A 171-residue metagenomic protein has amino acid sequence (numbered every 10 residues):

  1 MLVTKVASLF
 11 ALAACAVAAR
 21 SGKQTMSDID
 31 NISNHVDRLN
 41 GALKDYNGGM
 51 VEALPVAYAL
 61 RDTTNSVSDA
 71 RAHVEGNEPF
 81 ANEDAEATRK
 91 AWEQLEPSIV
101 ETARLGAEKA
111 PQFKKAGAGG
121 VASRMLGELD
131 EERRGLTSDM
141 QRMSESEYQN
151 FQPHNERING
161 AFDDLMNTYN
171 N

Functional and structural regions predicted by a protein language model:
M1-S21: Fungal secretory targeting signals
A19-N171: Mature, structured extracellular domains of secreted fungal proteins
